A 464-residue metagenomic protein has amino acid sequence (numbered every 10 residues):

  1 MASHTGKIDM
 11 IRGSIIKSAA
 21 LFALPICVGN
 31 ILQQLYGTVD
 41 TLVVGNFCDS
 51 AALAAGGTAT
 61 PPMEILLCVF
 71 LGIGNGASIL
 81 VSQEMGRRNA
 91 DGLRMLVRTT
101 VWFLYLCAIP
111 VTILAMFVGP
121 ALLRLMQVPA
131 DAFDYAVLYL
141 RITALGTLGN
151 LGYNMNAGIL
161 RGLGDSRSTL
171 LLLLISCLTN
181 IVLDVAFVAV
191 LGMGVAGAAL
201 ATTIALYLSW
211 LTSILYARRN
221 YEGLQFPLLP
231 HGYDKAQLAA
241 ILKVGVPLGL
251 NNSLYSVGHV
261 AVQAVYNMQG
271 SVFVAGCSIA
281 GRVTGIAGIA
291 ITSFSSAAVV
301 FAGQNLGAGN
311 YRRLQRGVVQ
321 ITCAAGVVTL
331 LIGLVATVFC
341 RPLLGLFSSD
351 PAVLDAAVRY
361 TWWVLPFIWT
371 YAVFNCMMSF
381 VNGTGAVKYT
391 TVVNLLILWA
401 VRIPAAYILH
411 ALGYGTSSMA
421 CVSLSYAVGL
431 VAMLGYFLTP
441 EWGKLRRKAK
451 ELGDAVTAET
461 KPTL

Functional and structural regions predicted by a protein language model:
M1-A23, V81-L148, V190-V246, A302-F367 (+1 more regions): Short alpha-helical transmembrane segments in multi-pass integral membrane proteins
M10-C48, P61-G76, L80, Y105-T112 (+5 more regions): N-terminal transmembrane alpha-helices
L21-D40, I142, Y153, S176 (+4 more regions): Transmembrane helical elements of multi-pass membrane transporters/channels
I26, N30, L42, I79 (+15 more regions): Transmembrane alpha-helix boundary and packing residues in multipass membrane permease domains and related
L35-A54, L123-A130, A186-M193, S253-I286 (+3 more regions): Helix-terminus/linker motif at the lipid-water interface of multi-pass membrane proteins
C48-P61, A136, L140, A199 (+3 more regions): Small-residue hotspots at the loop-to-helix junctions and early N-terminal turns of transmembrane alpha-helices
L53-I113, N150-T169, G276-C340, Y371-V393: Small-residue-rich hydrophobic transmembrane alpha-helices
G74, I142-R161, T169-C177, A198-S213 (+4 more regions): Short runs within selected transmembrane alpha-helices of multi-pass transporters and secretion channels
